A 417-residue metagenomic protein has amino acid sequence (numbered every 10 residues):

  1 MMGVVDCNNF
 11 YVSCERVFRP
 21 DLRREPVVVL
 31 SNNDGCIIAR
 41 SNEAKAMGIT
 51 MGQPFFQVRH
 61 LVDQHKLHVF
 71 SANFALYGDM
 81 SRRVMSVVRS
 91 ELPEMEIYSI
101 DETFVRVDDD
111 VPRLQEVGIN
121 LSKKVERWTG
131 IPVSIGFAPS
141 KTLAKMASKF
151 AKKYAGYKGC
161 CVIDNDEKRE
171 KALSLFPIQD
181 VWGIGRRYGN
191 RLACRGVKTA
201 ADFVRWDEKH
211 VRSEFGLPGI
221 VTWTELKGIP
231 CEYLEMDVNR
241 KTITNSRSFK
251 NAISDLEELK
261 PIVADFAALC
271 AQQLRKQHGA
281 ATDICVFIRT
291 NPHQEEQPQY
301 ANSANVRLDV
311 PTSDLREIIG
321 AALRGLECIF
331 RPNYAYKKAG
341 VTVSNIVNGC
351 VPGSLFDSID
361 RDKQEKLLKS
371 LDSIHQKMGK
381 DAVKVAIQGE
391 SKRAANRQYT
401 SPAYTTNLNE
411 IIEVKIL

Functional and structural regions predicted by a protein language model:
M1-I100, F104: Residues that scaffold, gate, or flank divalent-cation-dependent active/transport sites
D6, G48, V58, D101 (+6 more regions): A residue-level signal for conserved active-site and pocket-lining positions in enzyme catalytic cores
F18, Q64, K149-C231: Compact, charge-rich alpha-helical regulatory domains located at protein termini
Y98-E102, A138-K141, G279-D283, Y334-K338: Short Gly/Ser/Thr- and Asp/Glu-enriched loop/turn motifs at secondary-structure junctions
V105-S122, G196: Catalytic palm subdomain of template-directed nucleic-acid polymerases, centered on the conserved carboxylate motif
Q115-P177, G340: Long, highly charged, low-complexity intrinsically disordered interaction regions that mediate electrostatic DNA/RNA
Y188, A193-A335: DNA-contacting surface of Y-family translesion DNA polymerases
L308-L417: Acidic, metal-coordinating catalytic segment for phosphate/diphosphate chemistry, firing primarily on the Nudix
